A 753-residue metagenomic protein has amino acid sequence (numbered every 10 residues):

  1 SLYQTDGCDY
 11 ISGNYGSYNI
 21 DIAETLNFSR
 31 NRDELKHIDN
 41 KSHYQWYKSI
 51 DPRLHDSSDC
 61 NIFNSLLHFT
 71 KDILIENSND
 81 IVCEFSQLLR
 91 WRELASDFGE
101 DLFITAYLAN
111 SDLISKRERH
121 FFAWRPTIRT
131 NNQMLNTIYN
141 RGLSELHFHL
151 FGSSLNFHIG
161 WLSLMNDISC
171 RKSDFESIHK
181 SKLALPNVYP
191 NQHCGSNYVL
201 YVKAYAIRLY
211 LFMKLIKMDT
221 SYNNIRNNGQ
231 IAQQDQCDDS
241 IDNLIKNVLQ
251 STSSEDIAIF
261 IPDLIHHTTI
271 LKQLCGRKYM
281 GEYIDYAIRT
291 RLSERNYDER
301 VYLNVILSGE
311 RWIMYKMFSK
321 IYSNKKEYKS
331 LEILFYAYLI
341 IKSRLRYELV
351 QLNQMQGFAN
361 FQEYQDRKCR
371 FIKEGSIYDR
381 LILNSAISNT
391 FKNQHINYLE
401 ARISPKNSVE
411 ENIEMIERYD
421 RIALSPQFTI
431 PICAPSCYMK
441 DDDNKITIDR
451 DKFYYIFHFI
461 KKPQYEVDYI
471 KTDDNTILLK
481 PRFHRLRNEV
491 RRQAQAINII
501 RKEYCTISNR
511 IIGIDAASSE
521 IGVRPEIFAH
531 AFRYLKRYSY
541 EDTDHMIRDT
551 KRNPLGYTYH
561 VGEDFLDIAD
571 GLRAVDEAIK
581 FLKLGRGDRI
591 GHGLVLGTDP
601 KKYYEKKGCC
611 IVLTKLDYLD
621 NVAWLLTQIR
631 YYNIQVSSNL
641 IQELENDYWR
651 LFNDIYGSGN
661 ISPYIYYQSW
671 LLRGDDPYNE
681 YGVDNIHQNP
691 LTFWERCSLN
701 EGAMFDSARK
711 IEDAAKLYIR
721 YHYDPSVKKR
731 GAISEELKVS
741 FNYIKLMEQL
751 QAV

Functional and structural regions predicted by a protein language model:
S1-V753: Metal-cofactor-binding active-site regions of metalloenzymes
